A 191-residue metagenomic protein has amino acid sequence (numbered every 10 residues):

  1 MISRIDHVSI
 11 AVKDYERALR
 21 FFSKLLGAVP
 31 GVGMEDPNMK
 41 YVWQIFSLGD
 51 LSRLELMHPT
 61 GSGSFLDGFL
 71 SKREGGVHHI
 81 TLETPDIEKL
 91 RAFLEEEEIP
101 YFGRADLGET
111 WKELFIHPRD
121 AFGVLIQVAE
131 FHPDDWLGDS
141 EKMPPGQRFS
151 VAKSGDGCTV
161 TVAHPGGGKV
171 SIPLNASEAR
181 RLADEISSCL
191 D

Functional and structural regions predicted by a protein language model:
M1, P30-H78, E98-R119, D134 (+1 more regions): Vicinal oxygen chelate
M1-K13, F21: Short, extreme N-terminal leader segments that mark the start of a protein/domain
I5, F22, L51-M57, V77-T84 (+3 more regions): Short, structured motif recognition centered on aromatic/hydrophobic residues
I5-H7, G75-V77, G167-K169: Short, solvent-exposed beta-strand edge segments and adjacent coil->beta transition regions
K13, S47-D50, P165-G166: Short strand-coil-strand connectors
A18-S23, L94: Conserved active-site tyrosine of GNAT-family acetyltransferases
G75-E98: Ordered, amphipathic secondary-structure segments that act as subunit-interaction surfaces in large macromolecular
R91-D191: Vicinal oxygen chelate
